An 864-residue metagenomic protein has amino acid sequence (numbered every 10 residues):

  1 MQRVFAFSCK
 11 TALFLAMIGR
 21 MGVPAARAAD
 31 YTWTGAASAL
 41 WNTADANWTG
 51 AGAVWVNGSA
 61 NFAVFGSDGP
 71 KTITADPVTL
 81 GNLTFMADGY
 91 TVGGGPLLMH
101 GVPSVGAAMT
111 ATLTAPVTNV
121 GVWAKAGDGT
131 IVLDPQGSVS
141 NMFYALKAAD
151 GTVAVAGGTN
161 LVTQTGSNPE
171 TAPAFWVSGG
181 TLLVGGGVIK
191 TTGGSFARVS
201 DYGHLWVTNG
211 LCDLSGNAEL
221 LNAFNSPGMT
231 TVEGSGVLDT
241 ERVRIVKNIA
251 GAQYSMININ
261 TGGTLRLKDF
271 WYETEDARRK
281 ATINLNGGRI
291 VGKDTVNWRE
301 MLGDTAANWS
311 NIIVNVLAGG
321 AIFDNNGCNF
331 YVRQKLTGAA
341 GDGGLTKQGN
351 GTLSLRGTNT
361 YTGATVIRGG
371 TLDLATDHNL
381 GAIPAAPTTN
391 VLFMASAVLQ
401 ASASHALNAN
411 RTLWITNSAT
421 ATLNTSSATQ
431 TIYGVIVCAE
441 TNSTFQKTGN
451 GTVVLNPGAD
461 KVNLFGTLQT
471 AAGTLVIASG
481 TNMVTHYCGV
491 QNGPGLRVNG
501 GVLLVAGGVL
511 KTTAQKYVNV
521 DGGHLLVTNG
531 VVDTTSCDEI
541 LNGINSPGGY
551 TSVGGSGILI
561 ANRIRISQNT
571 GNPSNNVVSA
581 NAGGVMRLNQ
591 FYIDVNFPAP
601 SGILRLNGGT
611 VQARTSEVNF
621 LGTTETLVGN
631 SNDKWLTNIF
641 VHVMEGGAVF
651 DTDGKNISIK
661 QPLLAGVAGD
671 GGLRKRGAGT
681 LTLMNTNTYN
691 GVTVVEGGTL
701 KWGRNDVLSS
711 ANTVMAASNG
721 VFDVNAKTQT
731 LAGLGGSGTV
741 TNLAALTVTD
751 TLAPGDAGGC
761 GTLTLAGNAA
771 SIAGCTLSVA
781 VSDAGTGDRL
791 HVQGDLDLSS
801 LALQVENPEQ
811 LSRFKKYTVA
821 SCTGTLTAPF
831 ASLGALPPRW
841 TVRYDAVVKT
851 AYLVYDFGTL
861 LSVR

Functional and structural regions predicted by a protein language model:
G22-A28: Sec/Tat signal peptide C-region and signal peptidase I cleavage site
A29-G101, T110-P116, I131-P135, N141 (+28 more regions): Extracellular beta-sheet-rich ligand-binding/adhesion modules
A39-L40, V243-R244, Y254, D269-E275 (+11 more regions): Extracellular beta-strand/loop-rich repeat segments of large surface/secreted proteins
G52-W55, K71-P77, V92-L97, L113-P116 (+41 more regions): Short, T/G/N/S-enriched strand-turn elements that build extracellular solenoid repeat scaffolds
G69-D76, L80, T84, D269-W271 (+10 more regions): Extracellular, surface-exposed repeat/solenoid domains
A124, K147-A156, W176-G185, S200-N209 (+22 more regions): Surface-exposed loop/turn motifs in large extracellular/passenger domains
L317, L355, R368, F393-S396 (+14 more regions): Extracellular beta-solenoid/beta-roll
F857-R864: Enriched but not universal
